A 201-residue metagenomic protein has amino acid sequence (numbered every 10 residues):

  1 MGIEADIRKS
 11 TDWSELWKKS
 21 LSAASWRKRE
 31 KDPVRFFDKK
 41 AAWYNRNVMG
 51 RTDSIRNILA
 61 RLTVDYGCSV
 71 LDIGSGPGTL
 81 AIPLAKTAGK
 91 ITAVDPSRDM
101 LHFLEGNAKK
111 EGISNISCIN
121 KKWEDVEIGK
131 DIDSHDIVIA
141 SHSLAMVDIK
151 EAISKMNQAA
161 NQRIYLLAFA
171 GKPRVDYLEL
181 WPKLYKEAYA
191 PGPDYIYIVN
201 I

Functional and structural regions predicted by a protein language model:
G2-V64: Conserved class I S-adenosyl-L-methionine
G67-G76: Conserved class I S-adenosyl-L-methionine
T79-I82, K86-D125: Class I SAM-dependent methyltransferase SAM/SAH-binding core
D125-I132: Short conserved loop adjoining the S-adenosyl-L-methionine
I139: A conserved beta-strand element that flanks and buttresses the S-adenosyl-L-methionine
A145-A159: A short, conserved alpha-helix within the catalytic core of class I
Y165-P193: Conserved class I S-adenosyl-L-methionine
P191-I201: A conserved mid-domain beta-alpha-beta active-site/ligand-binding segment of alpha/beta enzyme cores
